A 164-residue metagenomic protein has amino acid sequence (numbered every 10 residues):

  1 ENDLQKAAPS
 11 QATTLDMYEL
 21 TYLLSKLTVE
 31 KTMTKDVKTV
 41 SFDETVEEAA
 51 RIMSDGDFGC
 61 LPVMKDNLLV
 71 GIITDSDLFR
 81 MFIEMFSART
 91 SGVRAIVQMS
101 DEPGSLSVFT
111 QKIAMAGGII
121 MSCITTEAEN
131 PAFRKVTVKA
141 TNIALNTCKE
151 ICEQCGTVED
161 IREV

Functional and structural regions predicted by a protein language model:
E1, V40-S41, G59-I73: Cytosolic beta-strand hydrophobic patch enriched in CBS
E1-V37, T45, A50-S54, T74-T110 (+2 more regions): Tandem CBS (Bateman) regulatory domains
K38, G59, I119, T157-V158: Residue-level detector of anion-binding/catalytic polar loops
T39-F42, T141: A structural signal for short, well-ordered beta-strand elements
E102, V138-N146: Helix N-cap motif at beta-to-alpha junctions
F109-I113, L145-T157: Short amphipathic alpha-helices in soluble, non-transmembrane regions that often serve as interface/regulatory elements
M121-I124, E153-V164: Conserved short beta-strand edge segments in small beta-sheet-based binding/regulatory domains
N130-V136: A short, glycine/Asx- and small/polar-enriched loop/turn that sits immediately N-terminal to a beta-strand
